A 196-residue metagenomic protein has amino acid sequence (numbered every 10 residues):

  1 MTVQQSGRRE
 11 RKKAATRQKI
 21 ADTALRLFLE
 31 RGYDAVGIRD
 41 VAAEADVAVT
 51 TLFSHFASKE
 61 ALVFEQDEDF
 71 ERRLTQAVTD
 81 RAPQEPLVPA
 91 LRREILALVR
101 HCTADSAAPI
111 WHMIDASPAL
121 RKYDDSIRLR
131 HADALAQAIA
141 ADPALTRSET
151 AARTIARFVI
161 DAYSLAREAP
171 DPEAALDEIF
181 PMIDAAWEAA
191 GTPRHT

Functional and structural regions predicted by a protein language model:
M1-K12, P181, W187-T196: N-terminal intrinsically disordered/low-complexity leader segments
M1-V47, F64, R73: Basic, helix-initiating cap at the start of DNA-binding domains
T16, Q66, F70, L87 (+3 more regions): Hydrophobic/aromatic residues within well-ordered alpha-helical segments
V47-F56: Short hydrophobic/aromatic patch on the recognition helix
E60-L62: A secondary-structure capping/hinge motif
R72-H112: Hydrophobic alpha-helical connector segments
P118-A144, T150-T154: Amphipathic alpha-helical packing segments from all-alpha helical-bundle domains
K122, R147-P170, A175-W187: Hydrophobic alpha-helical segments that form the core of small-molecule binding pockets and/or dimer interfaces
